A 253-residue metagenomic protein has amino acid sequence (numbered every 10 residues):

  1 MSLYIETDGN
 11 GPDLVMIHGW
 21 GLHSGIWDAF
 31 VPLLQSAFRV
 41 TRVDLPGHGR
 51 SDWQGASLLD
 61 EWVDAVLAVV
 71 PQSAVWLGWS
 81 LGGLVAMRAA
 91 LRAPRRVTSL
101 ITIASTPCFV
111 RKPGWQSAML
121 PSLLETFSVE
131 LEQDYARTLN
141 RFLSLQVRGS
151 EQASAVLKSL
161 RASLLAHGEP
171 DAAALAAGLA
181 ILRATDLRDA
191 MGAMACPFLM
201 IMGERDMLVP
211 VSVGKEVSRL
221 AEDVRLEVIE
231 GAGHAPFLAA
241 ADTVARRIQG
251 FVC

Functional and structural regions predicted by a protein language model:
Y4-W53: Conserved HGGG/HGGXW glycine-rich cap/lid loop of the alpha/beta-hydrolase fold
D28-P32, T41-L77, R246: Active-site loop/oxyanion-hole signature of alpha/beta-hydrolase fold enzymes
G78-G82, A86: Gly/Ala-rich beta-loop-alpha elbow adjacent to hydrolase catalytic centers
L91, V97-L131: Flexible "cap/lid" loop of the alpha/beta hydrolase fold
E132-T185, D189-A190: Conserved alpha/beta-hydrolase catalytic His-Asp/Glu region
M194, M200-M202, D206: Short beta-strand/loop motif that positions the catalytic acidic residue of the alpha/beta-hydrolase fold
M207-V213: Conserved alpha/beta-hydrolase "acid-adjacent" motif
A232-A245: Catalytic histidine-centered segment of alpha/beta-hydrolase-like enzymes
